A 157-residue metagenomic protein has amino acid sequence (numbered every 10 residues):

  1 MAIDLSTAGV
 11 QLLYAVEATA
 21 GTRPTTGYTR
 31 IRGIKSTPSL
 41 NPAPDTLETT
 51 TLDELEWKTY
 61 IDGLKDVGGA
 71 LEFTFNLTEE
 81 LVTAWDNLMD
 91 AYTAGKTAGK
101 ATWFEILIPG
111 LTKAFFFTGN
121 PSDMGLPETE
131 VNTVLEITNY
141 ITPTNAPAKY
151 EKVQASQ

Functional and structural regions predicted by a protein language model:
M1, A70-T93: Charged, amphipathic alpha-helical segments
M1-L5, Y140-T142, A146-Q157: Viral virion structural and adsorption modules
A2-L77, N120-L135: Solvent-exposed edge beta-strands and adjacent loop segments that serve as assembly or binding interfaces
T19-T26, E80-V82, P109-F117, K149: Short, surface-exposed beta-strand/loop "edge" segments at domain boundaries and coil↔beta transitions
T83-T118: Short, acidic/charged, Gly/Pro-enriched secondary-structure junctions
N87-T93, L135-N139, Q154-Q157: Short intrinsically disordered coil segments
E105-Y150: Short beta-strand and beta-hairpin "edge-sheet" elements
